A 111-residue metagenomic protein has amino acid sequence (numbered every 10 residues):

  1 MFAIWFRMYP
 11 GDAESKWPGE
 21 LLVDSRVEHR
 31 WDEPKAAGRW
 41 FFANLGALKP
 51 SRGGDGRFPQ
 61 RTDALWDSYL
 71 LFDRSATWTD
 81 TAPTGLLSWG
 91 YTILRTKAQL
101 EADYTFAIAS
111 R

Functional and structural regions predicted by a protein language model:
M1-E20: Structural microenvironment flanking redox-active thiols in thiol-disulfide oxidoreductases
M1-W5, E28-W31, S68-L71: Structural recognition of the beta-strand scaffold that forms the well-ordered cores of secreted hydrolase catalytic
F6-G11, P34-G38, A76-W78: Solvent-exposed loop/turn segments at secondary-structure junctions within structured extracellular/periplasmic domains
A13-S15, F41-F42, T81-T84: Short, solvent-exposed loop/turn and secondary-structure capping segments
K16, S25, L65-S68: Generic structural motif recognizing short loop/turn segments at the entrances and edges of beta-strands
G19-R61: Short, internal strand/loop/helix patches that form the active-site neighborhood or redox-interaction surface
D55-R111: Thiol-/selenol-based redox modules, centered on thioredoxin-like and closely related oxidoreductase domains
